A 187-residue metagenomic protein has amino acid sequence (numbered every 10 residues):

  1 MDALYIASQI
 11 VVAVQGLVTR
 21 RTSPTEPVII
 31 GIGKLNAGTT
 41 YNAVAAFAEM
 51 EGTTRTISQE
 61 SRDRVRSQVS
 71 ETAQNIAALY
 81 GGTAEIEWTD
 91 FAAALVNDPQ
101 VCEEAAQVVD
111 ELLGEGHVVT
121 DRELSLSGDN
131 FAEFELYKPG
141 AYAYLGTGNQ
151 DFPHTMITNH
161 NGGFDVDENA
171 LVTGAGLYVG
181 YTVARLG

Functional and structural regions predicted by a protein language model:
M1-N97, S125-L126: Midchain, well-structured core segments that form catalytic/ion-binding scaffolds
I6, G16-R20, E71, T147-G187: His/Asp/Glu-rich mid-to-C-terminal helical/loop segments that flank catalytic regions of hydrolases
A7, G52, A105, F134 (+1 more regions): Divalent metal-coordination and catalytic microenvironments
V12-T19, E87, A93-T147: Active-site-adjacent substrate-binding region of metalloamidase/peptidase-like peptide-processing proteins
K34-G38, G146-D151: Short glycine-enriched loops at secondary-structure junctions
A43-F47, K138, N159: Short, solvent-exposed loop/turn segments at the edges of secondary structure
V44, V118, F164: Short clusters of hydrophobic/aromatic residues that line enzyme substrate/ligand-binding pockets
